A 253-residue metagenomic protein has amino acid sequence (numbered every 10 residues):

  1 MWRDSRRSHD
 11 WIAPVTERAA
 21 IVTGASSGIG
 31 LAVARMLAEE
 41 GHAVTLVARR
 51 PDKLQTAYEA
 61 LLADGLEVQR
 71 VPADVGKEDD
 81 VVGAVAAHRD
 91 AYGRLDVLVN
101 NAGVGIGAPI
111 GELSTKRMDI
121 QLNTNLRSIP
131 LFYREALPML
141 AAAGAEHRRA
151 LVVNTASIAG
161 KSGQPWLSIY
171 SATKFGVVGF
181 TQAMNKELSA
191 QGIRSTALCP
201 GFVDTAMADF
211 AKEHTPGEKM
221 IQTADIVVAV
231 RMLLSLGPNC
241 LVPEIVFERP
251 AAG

Functional and structural regions predicted by a protein language model:
S26-S27: Conserved glycine-rich cofactor-binding loop
E40-T56: Conserved glycine-rich Rossmann-like NAD(P)H-binding loop of the short-chain dehydrogenase/reductase
P51-D52, P72-G83, T115: The beta1-alpha1 cofactor-binding region of Rossmann-like NAD(H)/NADP(H)-dependent oxidoreductases
P109-I110, S114-L122: Substrate-binding pocket helix/loop in short-chain dehydrogenase/reductase
Y133, T173: Active-site helix of classical SDR
S157: Residue(s) in the substrate-gating loop at a strand-loop-helix junction that position the organic substrate next
A197-L198, T205, E213-G253: C-terminal helical subdomain
